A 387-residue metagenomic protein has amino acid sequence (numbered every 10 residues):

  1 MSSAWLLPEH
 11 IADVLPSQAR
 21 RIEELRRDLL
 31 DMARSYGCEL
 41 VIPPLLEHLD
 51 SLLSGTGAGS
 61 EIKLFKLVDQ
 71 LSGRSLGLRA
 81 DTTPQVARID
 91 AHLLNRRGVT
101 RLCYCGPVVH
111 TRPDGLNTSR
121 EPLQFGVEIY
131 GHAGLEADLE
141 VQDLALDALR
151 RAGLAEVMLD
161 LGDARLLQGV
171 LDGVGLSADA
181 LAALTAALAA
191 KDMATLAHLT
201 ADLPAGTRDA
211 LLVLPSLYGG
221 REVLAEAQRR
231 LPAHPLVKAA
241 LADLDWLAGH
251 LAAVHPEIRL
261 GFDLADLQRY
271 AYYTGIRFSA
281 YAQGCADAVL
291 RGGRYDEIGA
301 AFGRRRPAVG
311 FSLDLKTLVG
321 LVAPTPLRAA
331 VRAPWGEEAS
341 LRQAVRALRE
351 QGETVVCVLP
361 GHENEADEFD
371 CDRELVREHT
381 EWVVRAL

Functional and structural regions predicted by a protein language model:
M1-P84, L139: TRNA-binding/sensing appendages of the translation machinery
Q18, E24-Y36, E47-H48, T83-R96 (+2 more regions): Positively charged, Gly/Ser-enriched RNA/tRNA-binding surfaces
I42, K66, G77, M158-D160 (+3 more regions): Structured core elements
P43-E61, G162-D172, D266-T274, D367: Beta-rich nucleic-acid/ligand-interaction surfaces
K63-L71, G175-L199, P204: Acidic, His- and aromatic-enriched active-site or binding-groove loops in soluble protein domains that engage sugars
A133, A137-D138, D160, L167 (+3 more regions): Cap/lid and interdomain-hinge subdomains that line or gate substrate/regulatory clefts in soluble alpha/beta enzymes
A152-E156, R165-V170, A180, A194: Extended alpha-helical scaffolds
E156-L167, L184, L260-L267: Short, surface-exposed recognition loops or helix-turn segments adjacent to catalytic cores
